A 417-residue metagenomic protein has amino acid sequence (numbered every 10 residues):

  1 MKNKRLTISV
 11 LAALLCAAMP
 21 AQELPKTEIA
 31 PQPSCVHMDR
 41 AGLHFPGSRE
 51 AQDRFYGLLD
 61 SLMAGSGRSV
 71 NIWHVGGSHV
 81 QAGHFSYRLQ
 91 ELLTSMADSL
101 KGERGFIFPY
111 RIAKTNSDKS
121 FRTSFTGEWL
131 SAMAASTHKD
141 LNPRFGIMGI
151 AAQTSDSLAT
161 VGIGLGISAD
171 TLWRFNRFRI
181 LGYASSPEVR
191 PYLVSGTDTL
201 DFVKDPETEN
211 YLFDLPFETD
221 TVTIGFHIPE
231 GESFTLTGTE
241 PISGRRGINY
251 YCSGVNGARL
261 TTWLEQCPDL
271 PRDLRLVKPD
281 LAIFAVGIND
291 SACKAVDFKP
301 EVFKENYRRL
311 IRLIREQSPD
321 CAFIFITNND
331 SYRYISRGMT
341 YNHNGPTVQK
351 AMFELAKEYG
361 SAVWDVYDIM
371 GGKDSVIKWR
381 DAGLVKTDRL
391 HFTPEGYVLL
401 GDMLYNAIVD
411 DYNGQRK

Functional and structural regions predicted by a protein language model:
M1-P31, G414-K417: Bacterial Sec-dependent N-terminal signal peptides
I29-H74, M148: Membrane/wall-proximal cationic-aromatic binding patches
G47-L62, W263-R275, E305-L313: Alpha-helical scaffolding within the catalytic cores of extracellular/periplasmic polymer-degrading hydrolases
V75-S78, S253-G257, F284-N289, I326-D330 (+1 more regions): Active-site-proximal beta-strand/loop segments in catalytic clefts of secreted hydrolases
Q81-L193, V203-E305, H391: Conserved SGNH/GDSL esterase-like catalytic core that processes O-acyl groups on lipids and polysaccharides
G83, Y87, E91, P268 (+10 more regions): Solvent-exposed, polar/charged alpha-helical surfaces in well-ordered, non-transmembrane soluble domains, broadly
C267-P268, N329-K417: Catalytic His-Asp segment of secreted/periplasmic serine-dependent ester chemistry enzymes
L281-G287, Y307-I311, A322-T327, S331 (+1 more regions): Conserved, well-ordered alpha-helix/loop/beta-strand core segments that scaffold catalytic motifs
